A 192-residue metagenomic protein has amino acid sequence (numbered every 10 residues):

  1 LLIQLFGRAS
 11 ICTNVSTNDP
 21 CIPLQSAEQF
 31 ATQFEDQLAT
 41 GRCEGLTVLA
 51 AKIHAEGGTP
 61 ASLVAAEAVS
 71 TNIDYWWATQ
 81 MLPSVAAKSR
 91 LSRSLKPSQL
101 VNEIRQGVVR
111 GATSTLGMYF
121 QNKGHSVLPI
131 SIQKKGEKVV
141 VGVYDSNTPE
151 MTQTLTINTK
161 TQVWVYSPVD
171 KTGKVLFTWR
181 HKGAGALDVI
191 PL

Functional and structural regions predicted by a protein language model:
L1-S70: Active-site-adjacent structural segments surrounding the nucleophilic cysteine of cysteine proteases and isopeptidases
L5, Y75-W76, V163, T178: Residues in intrinsically disordered, low-complexity segments of regulatory proteins
G41, S114, H125-V127, V139: Residue-level detector of short, conserved catalytic/binding motifs and their immediate flanks
G45, L49-G124, S146: Conserved active-site-adjacent core of cysteine acyl-enzyme catalytic domains
Q121-G124, Q133-L192: Cys-His-centered catalytic/binding microenvironment captured across papain-like cysteine peptidases and homologous
P129-S131: Conserved hydrophobic positions within beta-strands
